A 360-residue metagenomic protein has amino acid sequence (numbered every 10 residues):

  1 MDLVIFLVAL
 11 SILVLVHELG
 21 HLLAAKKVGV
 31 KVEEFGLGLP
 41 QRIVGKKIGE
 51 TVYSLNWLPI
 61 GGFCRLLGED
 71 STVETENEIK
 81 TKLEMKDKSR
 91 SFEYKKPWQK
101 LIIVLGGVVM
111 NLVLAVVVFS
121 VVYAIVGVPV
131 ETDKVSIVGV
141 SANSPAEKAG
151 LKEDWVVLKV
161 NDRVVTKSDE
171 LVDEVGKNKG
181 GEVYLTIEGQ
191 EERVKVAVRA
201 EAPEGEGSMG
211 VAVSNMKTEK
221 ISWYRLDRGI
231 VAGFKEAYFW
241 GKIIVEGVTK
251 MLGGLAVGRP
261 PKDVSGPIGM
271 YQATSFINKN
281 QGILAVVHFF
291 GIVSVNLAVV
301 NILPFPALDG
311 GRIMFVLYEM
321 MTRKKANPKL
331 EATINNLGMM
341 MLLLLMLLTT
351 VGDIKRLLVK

Functional and structural regions predicted by a protein language model:
D2-T81, V300-T322: Small-residue-rich helix-interface/hinge motifs
L10-V14, R65, N111, A115 (+2 more regions): Alpha-helical transmembrane segments of multi-pass membrane proteins
L23, K27, V116, S120-I125 (+5 more regions): Structural signature of transmembrane alpha-helix termini at the membrane-water interface
V28-E33, V126-P145, K360: Alpha-helical transmembrane signal-anchor/signal-peptide segments
G62-V73, E78-V138, L344: Internal alpha-helical transmembrane segments
D87-W98, E201-V299, I313-L337, V351-K360: Functional transmembrane alpha-helices
A146-S168, A237: Conserved PDZ fold ligand-binding element
K152, L158-K159, D173-V213: PDZ-domain C-terminal substructure recognizer with occasional recognition of PDZ-binding tails
